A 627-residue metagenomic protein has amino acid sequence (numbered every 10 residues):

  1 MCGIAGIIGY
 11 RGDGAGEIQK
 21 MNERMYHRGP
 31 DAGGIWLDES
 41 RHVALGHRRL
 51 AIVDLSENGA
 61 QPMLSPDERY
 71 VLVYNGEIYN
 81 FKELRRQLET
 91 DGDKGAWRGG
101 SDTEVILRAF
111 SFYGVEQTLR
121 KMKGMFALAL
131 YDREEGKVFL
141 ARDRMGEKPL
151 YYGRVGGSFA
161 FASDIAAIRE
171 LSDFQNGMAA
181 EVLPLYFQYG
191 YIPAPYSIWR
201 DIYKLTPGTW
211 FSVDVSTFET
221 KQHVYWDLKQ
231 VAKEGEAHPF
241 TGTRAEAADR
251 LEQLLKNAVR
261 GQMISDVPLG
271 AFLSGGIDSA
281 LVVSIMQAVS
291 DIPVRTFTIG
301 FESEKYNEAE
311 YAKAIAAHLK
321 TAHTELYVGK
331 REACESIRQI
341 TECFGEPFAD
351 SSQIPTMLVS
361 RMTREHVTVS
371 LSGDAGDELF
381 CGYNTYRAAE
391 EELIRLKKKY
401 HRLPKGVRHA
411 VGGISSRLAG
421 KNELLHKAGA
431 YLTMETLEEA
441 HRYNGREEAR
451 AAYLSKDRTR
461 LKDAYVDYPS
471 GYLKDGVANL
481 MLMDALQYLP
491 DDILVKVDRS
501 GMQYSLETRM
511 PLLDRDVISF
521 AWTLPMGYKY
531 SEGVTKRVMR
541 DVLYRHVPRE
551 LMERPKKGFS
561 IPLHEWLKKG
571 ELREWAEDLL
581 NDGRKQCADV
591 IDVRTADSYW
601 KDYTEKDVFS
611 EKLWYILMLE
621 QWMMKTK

Functional and structural regions predicted by a protein language model:
M1-F344, T356, S360, Y544-E550 (+4 more regions): Cysteine-centered catalytic environments shared across enzyme families
M1-I4, K20, D93, E170 (+7 more regions): Adenosyl-5′-phosphate
R11, G376, M623: Flexible, active-site-proximal loop/turn residues at the rims of small-molecule/cofactor binding pockets and catalytic
I35, P149-Y152, L281-S284, L379 (+5 more regions): Generic hydrophobic alpha-helical membrane-span motif
F112-V115, S416, G420: Alpha-helix capping at helix-to-loop junctions
R144, L358-L418, Y488, L494 (+1 more regions): Active-site adenylate/phosphate-handling loop in enzymes that bind or generate adenylated species
S303, V328, P347-D350, K398 (+2 more regions): Alpha-helix capping and helix-loop boundary segments enriched in small/acidic/polar residues
R338-E342, R364, T385-A388, W566-K568: Short low-complexity, flexible loop/linker segments enriched in glycine and/or proline with clustered acidic
